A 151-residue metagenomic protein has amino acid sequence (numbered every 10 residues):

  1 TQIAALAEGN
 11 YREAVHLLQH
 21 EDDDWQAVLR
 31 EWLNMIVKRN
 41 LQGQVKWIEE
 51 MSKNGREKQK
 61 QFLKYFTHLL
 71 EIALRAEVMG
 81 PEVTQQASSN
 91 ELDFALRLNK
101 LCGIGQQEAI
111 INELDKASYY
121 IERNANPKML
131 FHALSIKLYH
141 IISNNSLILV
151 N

Functional and structural regions predicted by a protein language model:
T1-Y65, A76-T84, S88-N151: Charged, glycine-rich active-site and insertion segments that engage polyanionic ligands
